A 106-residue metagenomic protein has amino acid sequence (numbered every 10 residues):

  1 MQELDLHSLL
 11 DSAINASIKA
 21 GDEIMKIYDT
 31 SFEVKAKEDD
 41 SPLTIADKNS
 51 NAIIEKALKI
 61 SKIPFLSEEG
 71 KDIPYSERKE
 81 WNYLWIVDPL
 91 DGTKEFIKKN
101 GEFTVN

Functional and structural regions predicted by a protein language model:
M1-L90: N-terminal subdomain of lithium-sensitive/metallo-dependent phosphomonoesterases centered on the IMPase/IPPase/PAP
V87-N106: Short glycine/serine-rich loop segments
